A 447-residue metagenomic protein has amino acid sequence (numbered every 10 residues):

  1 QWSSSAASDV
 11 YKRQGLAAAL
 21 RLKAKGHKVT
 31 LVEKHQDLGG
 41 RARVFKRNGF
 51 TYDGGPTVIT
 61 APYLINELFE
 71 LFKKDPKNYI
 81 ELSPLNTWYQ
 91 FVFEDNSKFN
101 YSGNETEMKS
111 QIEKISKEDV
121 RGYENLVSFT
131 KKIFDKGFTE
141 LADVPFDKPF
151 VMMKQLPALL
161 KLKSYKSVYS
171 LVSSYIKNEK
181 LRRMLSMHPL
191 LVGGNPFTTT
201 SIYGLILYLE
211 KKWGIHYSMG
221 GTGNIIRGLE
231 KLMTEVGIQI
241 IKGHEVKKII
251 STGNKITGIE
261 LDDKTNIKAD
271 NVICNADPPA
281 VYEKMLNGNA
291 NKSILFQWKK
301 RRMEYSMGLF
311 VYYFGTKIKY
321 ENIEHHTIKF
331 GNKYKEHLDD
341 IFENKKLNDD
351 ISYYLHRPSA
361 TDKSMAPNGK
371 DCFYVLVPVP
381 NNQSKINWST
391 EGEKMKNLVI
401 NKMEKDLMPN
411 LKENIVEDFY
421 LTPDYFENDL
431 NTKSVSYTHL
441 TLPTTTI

Functional and structural regions predicted by a protein language model:
Q1-A7, Y11, H439, T444-I447: Single conserved hydrophobic/aromatic residue that forms the stacking wall/gate of nucleotide- or nucleobase-binding
S8-K132: N-terminal glycine-rich phosphate/pyrophosphate-binding loop and immediately adjacent elements
E94-T199: Rossmann-like flavin
N178-V192, D350-Y354, P409-L440: A glycine-rich dinucleotide-binding beta-alpha-beta segment and adjacent secondary-structure elements that constitute
Y208-K248: Helical element adjacent to the flavin cofactor pocket in flavoenzyme catalytic cores
H244-T257, E417-N428: Beta-rich nucleic-acid/ligand-interaction surfaces
K247-P367: Mid-domain catalytic core of redox enzymes that form a hydrophobic substrate pocket/lid adjacent to a catalytic redox
R357-N414, E427-L440: C-terminal catalytic lobe of FAD-dependent flavoproteins
